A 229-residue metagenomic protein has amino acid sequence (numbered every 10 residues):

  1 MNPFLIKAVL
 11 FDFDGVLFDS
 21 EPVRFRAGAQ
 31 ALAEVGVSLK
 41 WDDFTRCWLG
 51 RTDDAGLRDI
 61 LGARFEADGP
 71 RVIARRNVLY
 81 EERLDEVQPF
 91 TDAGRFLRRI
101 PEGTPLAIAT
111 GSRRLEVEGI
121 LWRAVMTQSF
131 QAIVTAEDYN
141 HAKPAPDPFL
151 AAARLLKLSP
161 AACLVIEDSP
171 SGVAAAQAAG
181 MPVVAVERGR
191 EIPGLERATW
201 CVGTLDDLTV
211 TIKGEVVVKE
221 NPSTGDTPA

Functional and structural regions predicted by a protein language model:
N2-K7, R98, R114-A229: Asp-based, Mg2+/Mn2+-dependent phosphohydrolase catalytic module
P3-F13, L17-E102: N-terminal helical cap/lid subdomain that shapes the substrate entry/recognition surface in HAD-like hydrolases
V16, T110-S112: Conserved phosphate-coupling serine/threonine residues in phosphotransfer and NTP-handling enzymes
S38, P105-L106, S159, P182: Residue-level detector of anion-binding/catalytic polar loops
E82-V87, G111, A178-G180: Short, flexible loop segments at the rims of nucleotide/cofactor-binding pockets, characterized by
P89, A109, H141: Residue-level marker of regulatory loop/turn positions in helix-turn-helix DNA-binding domains and in histidine
